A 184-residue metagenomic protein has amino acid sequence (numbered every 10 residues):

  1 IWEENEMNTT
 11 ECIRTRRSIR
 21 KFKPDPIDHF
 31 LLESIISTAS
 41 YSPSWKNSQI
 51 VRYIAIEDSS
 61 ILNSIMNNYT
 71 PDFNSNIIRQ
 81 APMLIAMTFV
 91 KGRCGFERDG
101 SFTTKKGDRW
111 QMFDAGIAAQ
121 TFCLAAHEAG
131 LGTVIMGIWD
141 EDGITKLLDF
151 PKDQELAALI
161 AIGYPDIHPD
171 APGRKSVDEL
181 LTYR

Functional and structural regions predicted by a protein language model:
I1-E6: Short, Lys/Arg-enriched N-terminal segments with co-localized hydrophobic residues within the first ~10-30 amino acids
T9-I19, P24, R93, A157-R184: C-terminal helix-cap and adjacent tail motif
L32-S37: Short amphipathic alpha-helical segments
A39, I85, T103-L147: Small-aliphatic-rich amphipathic alpha-helix that forms the alpha element of a beta-alpha
N47-A115: Glycine/small-residue-rich phosphate/adenosyl-binding loop
S48-V51, L131, A157: Short secondary-structure junction motifs
S75-L84, D149-A171: A glycine-rich helix N-cap at a beta->alpha junction
F89, I138, Y164: Short secondary-structure boundary segments
